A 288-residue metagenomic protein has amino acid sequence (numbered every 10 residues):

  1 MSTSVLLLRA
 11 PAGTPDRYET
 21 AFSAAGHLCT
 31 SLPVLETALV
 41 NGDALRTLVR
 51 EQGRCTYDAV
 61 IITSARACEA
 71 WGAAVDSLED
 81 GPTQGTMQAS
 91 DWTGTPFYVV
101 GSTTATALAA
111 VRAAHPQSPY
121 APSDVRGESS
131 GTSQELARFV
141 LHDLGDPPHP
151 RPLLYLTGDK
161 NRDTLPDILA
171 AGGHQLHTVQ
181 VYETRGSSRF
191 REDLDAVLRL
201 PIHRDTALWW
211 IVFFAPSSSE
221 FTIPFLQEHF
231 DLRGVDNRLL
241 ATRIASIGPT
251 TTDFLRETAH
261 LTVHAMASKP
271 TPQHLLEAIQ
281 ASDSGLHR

Functional and structural regions predicted by a protein language model:
M1-R288: Conserved beta-alpha
